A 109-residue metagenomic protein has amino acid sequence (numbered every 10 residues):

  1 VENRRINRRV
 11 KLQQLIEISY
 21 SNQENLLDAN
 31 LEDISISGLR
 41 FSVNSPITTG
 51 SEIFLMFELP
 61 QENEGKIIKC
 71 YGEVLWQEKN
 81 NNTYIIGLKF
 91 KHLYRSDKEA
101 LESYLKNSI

Functional and structural regions predicted by a protein language model:
V1-I34, K106-I109: N-terminal helix initiation/capping motif
I6, N81-I109: C-terminal output/interaction extensions
S21, I36, Q77-N82: Short, conserved beta-turn/loop elements at beta-strand boundaries and strand-helix junctions
L27, C70, Y84-G87: Short aromatic-glycine-enriched beta-strand elements
L31, G72-V74: Conserved hydrophobic positions within beta-strands
P60-K69: Short, Lys/Arg- and Gly-enriched loop/turn segments at beta-strand edges
